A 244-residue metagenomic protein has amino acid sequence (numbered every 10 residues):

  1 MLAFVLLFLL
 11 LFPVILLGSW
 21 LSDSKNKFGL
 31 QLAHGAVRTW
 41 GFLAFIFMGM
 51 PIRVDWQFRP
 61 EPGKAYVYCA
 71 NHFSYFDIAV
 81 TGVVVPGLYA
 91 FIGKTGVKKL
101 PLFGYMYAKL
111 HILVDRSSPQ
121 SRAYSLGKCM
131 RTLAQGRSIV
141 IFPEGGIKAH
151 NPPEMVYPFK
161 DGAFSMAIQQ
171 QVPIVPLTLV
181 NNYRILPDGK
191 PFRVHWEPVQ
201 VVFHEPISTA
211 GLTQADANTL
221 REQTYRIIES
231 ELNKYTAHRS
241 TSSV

Functional and structural regions predicted by a protein language model:
M1-R53: N-terminal membrane-anchoring alpha-helices
G18-G35, F47, E61-P119: Catalytic core of membrane glycerolipid acyltransferases/transacylases, capturing the structured, soluble-facing
L32-A36, S121, D216, L220: Soluble or luminal CAZymes and related metallo-dependent hydrolases
V54, Y68, F91, V201-F203: Generic preference for hydrophobic
D55, I92-K94, R116, P143 (+1 more regions): Thr-Gly-centered strand-to-loop micro-motif
F58-P62, R193-V194: A short beta-turn/loop motif at secondary-structure boundaries
Y124-V244: Non-catalytic C-terminal accessory region of glycerolipid acyltransferases and related lyso-lipid remodeling enzymes
